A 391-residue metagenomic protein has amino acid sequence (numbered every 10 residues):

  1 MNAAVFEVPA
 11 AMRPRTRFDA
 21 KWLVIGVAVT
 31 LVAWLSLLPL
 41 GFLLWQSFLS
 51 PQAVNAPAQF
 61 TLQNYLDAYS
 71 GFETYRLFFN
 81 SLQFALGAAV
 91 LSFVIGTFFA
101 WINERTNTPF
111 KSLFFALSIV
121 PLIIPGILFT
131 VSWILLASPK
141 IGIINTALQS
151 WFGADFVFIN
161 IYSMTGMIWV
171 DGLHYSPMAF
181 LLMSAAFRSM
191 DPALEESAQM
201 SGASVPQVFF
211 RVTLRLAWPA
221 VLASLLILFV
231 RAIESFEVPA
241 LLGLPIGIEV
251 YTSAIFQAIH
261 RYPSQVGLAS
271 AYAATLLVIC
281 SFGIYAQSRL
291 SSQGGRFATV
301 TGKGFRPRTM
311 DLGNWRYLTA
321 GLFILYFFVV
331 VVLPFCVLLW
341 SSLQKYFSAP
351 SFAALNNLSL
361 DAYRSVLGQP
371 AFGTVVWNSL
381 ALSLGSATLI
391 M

Functional and structural regions predicted by a protein language model:
M1-V29, S288-L325: Transmembrane alpha-helical segments of polytopic membrane transport and secretion proteins
P9-A11, F60-Y69, L358-L367: A short amphipathic helical element positioned immediately N-terminal to and/or at the very start of a transmembrane
A20-A53, L66-R188, V212, L216-E237 (+4 more regions): Membrane-water interface segments at the C-terminal ends of transmembrane alpha-helices in multi-pass inner-membrane
Q52, P57, S204, I246 (+2 more regions): Juxtamembrane inter-helical linkers in multi-pass membrane proteins
A58, S138, E237-P263, P350-L355: Glycine-rich helix-loop "coupling/hinge" segments at transmembrane-helix boundaries in multipass transporters
A58-T61, S184-E196, V205, W218 (+2 more regions): Transmembrane helix boundary and interhelical loop/hinge segments in multi-pass membrane proteins
P109, A203-S204: Short coil/turn motifs that cap or connect alpha-helices
S201-A203, R215: Glycine/proline-centered hinge or cleavage motifs at structural transition points of membrane proteins
